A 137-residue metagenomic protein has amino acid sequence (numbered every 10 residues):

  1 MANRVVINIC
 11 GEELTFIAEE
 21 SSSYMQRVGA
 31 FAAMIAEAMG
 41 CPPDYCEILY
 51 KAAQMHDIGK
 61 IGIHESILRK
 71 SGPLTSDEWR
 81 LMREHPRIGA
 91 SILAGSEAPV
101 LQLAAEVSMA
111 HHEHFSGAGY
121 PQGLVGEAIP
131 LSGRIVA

Functional and structural regions predicted by a protein language model:
A2-A137: Histidine- and acidic-residue-rich, metal-dependent catalytic cores
